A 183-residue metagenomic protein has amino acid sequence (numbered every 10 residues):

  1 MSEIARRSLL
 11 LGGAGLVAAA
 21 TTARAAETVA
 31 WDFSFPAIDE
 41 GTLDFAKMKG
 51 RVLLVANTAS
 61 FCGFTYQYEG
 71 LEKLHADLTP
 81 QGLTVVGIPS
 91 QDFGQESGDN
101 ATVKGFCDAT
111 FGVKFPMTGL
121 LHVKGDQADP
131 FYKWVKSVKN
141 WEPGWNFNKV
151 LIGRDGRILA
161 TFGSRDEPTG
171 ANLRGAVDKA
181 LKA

Functional and structural regions predicted by a protein language model:
M1-L16: N-terminal secretory signal peptides and thylakoid transit peptides that target proteins across membranes
R24-A46: N-terminal "domain-start" segment that seeds a small globular fold
S34, A101-N146: Short, internal strand/loop/helix patches that form the active-site neighborhood or redox-interaction surface
M48-G63, V85: Short active-site neighborhood of thiol/selenol oxidoreductases, capturing the structured segment around
V52, Y66-I88: Conserved helix-turn-beta segment immediately C-terminal to the redox Cys motif in thioredoxin-like folds
N57-G70, Q95: Conserved redox-active cysteine motifs that mediate thiol-disulfide chemistry, especially di-cysteine Cys-X(1-2)-Cys
L83-G98, F115-G125: Thiol-based oxidoreductase modules, predominantly thioredoxin-like and allied folds used for disulfide exchange
K133, V138-A183: Thiol-/selenol-based redox modules, centered on thioredoxin-like and closely related oxidoreductase domains
